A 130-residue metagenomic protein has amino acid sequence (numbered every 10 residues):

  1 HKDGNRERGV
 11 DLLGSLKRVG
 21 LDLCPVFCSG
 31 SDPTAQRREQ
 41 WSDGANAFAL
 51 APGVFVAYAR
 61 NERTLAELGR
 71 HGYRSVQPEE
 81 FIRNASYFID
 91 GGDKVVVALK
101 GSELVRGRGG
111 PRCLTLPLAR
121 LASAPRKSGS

Functional and structural regions predicted by a protein language model:
H1-S130: Histidine/cysteine-enriched polar flanking segments
